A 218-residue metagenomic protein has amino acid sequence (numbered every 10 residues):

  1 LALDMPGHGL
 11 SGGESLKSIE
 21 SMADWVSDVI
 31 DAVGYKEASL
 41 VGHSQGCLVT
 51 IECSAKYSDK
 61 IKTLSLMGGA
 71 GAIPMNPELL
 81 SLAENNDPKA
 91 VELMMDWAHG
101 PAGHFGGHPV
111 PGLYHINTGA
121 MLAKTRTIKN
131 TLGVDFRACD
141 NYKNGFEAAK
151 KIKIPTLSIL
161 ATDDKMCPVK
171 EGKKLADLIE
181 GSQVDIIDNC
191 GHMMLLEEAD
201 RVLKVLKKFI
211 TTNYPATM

Functional and structural regions predicted by a protein language model:
L1-Q45, K204: Active-site loop/oxyanion-hole signature of alpha/beta-hydrolase fold enzymes
M5-G9, G71, G191-M194: Alpha/beta-hydrolase active-site loop signature
L48-D96: Flexible "cap/lid" loop of the alpha/beta hydrolase fold
S81-K151: Conserved alpha/beta-hydrolase catalytic His-Asp/Glu region
I152, S158-L160, D164: Short beta-strand/loop motif that positions the catalytic acidic residue of the alpha/beta-hydrolase fold
K165-E171: Conserved alpha/beta-hydrolase "acid-adjacent" motif
K173-S182: Active-site-adjacent alpha-helix of alpha/beta-hydrolase-fold enzymes
G181-M218: Catalytic active-site module of serine/aspartate enzymes centered on a nucleophile-bearing elbow/loop
